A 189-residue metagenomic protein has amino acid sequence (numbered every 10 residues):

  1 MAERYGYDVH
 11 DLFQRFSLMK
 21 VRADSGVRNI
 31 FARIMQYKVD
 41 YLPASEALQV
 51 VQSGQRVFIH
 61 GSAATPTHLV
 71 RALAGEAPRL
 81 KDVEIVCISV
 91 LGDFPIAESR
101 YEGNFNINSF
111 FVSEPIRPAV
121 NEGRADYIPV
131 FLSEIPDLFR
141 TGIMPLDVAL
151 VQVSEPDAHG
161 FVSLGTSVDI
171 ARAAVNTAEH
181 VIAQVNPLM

Functional and structural regions predicted by a protein language model:
R4-M189: Conserved alpha/beta enzyme-core scaffold
